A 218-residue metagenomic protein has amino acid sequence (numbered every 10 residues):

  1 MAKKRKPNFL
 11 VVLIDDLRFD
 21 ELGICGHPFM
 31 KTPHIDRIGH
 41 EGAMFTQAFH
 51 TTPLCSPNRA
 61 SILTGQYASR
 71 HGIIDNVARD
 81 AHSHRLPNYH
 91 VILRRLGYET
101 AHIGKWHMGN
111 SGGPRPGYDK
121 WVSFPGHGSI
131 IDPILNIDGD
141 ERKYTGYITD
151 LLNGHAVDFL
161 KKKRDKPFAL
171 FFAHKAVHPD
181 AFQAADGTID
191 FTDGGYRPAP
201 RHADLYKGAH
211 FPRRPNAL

Functional and structural regions predicted by a protein language model:
K3-P7, D16-F29, P125-Y144, L160-K166 (+1 more regions): Active-site-proximal cap/lid insertion segments
V11-V12, F19-H102, G112, P116 (+1 more regions): Active-site segment of extracytoplasmic enzymes that catalyze sulfate/phosphate-ester chemistry
K31-T32, L86, R115-Y118, T149 (+4 more regions): Amphipathic alpha-helical segments in well-structured domains
I73-D80, D140-I148: The substrate-binding groove and active-site-proximal loops of carbohydrate-active enzymes, especially glycoside
N88, L151, H155-D158, F171: Alpha-helical elements of Rossmann-like donor-binding domains used by nucleotide-donor carbohydrate transfer enzymes
